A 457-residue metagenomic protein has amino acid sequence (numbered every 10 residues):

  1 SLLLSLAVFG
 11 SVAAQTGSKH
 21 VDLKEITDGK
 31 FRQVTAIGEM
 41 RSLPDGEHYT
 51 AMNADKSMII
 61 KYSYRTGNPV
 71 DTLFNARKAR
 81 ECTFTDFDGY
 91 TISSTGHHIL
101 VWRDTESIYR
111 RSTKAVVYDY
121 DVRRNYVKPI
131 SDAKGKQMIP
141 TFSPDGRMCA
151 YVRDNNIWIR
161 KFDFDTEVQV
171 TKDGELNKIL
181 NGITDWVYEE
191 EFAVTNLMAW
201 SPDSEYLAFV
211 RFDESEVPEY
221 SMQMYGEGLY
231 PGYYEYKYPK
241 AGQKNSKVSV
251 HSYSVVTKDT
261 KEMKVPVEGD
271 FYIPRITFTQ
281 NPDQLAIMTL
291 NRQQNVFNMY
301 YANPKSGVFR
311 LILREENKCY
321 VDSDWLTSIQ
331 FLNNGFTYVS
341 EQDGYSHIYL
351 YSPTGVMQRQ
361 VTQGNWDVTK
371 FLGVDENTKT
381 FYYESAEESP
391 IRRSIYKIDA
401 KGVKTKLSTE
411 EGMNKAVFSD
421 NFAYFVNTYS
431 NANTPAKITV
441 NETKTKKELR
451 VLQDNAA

Functional and structural regions predicted by a protein language model:
T16-T35, T257-V265: A short helix->beta-strand "capping" segment at the edge of beta-propeller domains
L23, G67-N68, D104-Y109, T113-V116 (+3 more regions): Predominantly five- to eight-bladed beta-propeller fold
K30-T35, A79-D86, N177-A193, E268-I273 (+3 more regions): Short glycine-/Asp-/Thr-/Trp-enriched loop segments that recur within the blades of beta-propeller repeat domains
I37-R41, E47-K61, V70-T72, D88-Y90 (+13 more regions): Non-catalytic accessory segments flanking enzyme active sites
T50-K56, S63, T91-S94, L100-R111 (+15 more regions): Beta-strand C-termini and the immediately following turn/loop, strongest in propeller blades
Y64-G67, D121-N125, F162-D165, S254-K258 (+4 more regions): Short loop/turn segments that connect beta-strands within beta-propeller blades
N68-E106, A133-K136, E316-C319, N365: Blade-loop segments of beta-propeller domains
R110-W158, F164-N196: Asp-box/WD-like beta-propeller blade repeats and closely related beta-sheet repeat scaffolds
